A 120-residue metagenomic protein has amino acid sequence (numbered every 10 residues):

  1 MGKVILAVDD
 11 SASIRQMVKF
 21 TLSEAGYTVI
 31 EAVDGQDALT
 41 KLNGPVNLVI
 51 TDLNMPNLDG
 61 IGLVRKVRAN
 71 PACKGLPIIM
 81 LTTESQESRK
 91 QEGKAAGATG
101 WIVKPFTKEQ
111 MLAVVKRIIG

Functional and structural regions predicted by a protein language model:
Q16-E24: Charged docking surfaces used in two-component/phosphorelay signaling
E31-L48, Q91: Acidic, metal-coordinating helix/loop segments flanking the phosphotransfer/catalytic sites of two-component signaling
P45-N47, A72-P77: His-Asp phosphorelay/catalytic-motif detector in bacterial-type signaling
D52, T82: Active-site residues of response regulator receiver
M55: Receiver (REC) domain active-site loop signature in two-component systems and cognate sites in sensor histidine kinases
F106-V115: C-terminal output helix
